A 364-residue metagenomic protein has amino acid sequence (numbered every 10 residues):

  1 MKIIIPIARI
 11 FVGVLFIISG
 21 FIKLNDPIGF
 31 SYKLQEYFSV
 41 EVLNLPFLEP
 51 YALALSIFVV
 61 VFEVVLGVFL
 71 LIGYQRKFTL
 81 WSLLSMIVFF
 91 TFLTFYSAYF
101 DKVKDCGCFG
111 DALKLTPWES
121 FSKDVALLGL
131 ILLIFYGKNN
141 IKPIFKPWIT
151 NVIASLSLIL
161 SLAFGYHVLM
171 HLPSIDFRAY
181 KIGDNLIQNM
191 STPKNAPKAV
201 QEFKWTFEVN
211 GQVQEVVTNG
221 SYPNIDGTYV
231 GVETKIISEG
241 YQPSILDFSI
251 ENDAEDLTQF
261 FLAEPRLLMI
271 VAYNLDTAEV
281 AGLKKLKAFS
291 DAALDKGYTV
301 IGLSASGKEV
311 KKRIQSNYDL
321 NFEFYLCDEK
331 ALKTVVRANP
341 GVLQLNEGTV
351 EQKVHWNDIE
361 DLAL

Functional and structural regions predicted by a protein language model:
M1-I4, Y136-I144: Membrane-interface junctions at the ends of membrane-embedded or membrane-associated helices
K2-N25, P50-L93, I134: Functionalized membrane-embedded alpha-helices
I18-D26, F89-D101, L162-M170: C-terminal TM-helix exit segments that contain a strictly Trp-centered aromatic cap at the helix terminus
L24-E36: Interfacial/capping segments of alpha-helical transmembrane domains
K33-E49: Perimembrane loop-to-helix junctions flanking transmembrane segments
V88-I141: Membrane-embedded alpha-helical segments of integral membrane proteins
I144-I175: Internal/C-terminal transmembrane anchor helices
A179-G341, L345-L364: Extracytosolic and intramembrane catalytic regions of membrane-associated proteins in envelope/secretory systems
